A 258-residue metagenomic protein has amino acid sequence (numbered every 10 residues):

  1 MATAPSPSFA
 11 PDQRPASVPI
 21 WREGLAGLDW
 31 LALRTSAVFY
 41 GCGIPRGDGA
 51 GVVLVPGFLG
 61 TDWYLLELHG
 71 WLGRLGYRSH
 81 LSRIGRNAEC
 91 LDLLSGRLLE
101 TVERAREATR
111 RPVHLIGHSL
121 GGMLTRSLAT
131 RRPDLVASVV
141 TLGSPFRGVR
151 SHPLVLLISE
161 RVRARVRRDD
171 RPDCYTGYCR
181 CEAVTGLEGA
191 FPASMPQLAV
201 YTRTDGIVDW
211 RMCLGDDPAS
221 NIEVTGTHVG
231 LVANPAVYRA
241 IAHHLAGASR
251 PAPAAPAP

Functional and structural regions predicted by a protein language model:
M1-V53, L59-G60, Y64-G70, L75 (+2 more regions): Flexible, membrane-associating and regulatory peripheral segments of lipid-active enzymes
T3-P5, R110, R131, S194: Selective for proline/serine-rich intrinsically disordered segments in cytosolic/nuclear regulatory regions
S6, A10-Q13, A37, G47-A50 (+9 more regions): Generic, low-specificity signal for short hydrophobic/alpha-helical stretches with a mild N-terminal bias, encompassing
P15, T130-P258: Helical cap/lid subdomain of alpha/beta-hydrolase-fold lipid enzymes that gates access to the catalytic pocket
D29-A32, C42-P45, G49, P56 (+11 more regions): Residue-level signal for well-ordered alpha-helical segments
A32-L33, V52, G73, S82-G85 (+11 more regions): Aromatic-enriched hydrophobic runs in primary sequence
A50-W63, E67, G73-E188: Serine-dependent carboxylesterase/thioesterase catalytic core of lipase-like alpha/beta-hydrolase/SGNH enzymes
